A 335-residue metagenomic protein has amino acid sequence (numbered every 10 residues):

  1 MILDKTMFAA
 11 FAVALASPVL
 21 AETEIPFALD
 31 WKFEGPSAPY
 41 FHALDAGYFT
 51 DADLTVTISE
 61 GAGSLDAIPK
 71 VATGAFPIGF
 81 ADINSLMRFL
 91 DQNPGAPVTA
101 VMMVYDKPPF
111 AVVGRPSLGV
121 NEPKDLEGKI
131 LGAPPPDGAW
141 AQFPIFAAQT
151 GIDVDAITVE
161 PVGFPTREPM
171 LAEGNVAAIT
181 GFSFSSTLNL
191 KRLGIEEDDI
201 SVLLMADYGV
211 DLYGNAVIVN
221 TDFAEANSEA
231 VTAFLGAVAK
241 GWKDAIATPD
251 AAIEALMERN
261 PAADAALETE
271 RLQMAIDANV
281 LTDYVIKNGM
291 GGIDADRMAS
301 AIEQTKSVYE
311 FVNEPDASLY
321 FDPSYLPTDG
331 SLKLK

Functional and structural regions predicted by a protein language model:
M1-F8: Bacterial N-terminal signal peptides that target proteins for export
A10-A14: Alpha-helical transmembrane segments and their juxtamembrane interface "caps" in small multi-pass membrane proteins
S17-A21: Sec/Tat signal peptide C-region and signal peptidase I cleavage site
E24-G163, R167-E173, A177-F184, L203-M205 (+1 more regions): Short, glycine-/small- and polar/acidic-enriched structural segments that line small-molecule recognition paths
Y48-D51, Q149-V154, L193-E196, A262-D264 (+1 more regions): Short helix-capping segments at alpha-helix termini
N84, P94, P165-M170, N175-D264: Pocket-lining segment of extracytoplasmic ligand-binding domains
A226-E310: Secondary-structure end/capping motifs
M298-K335: Conserved C-terminal helix/tail region of periplasmic/extracytoplasmic solute-binding proteins
